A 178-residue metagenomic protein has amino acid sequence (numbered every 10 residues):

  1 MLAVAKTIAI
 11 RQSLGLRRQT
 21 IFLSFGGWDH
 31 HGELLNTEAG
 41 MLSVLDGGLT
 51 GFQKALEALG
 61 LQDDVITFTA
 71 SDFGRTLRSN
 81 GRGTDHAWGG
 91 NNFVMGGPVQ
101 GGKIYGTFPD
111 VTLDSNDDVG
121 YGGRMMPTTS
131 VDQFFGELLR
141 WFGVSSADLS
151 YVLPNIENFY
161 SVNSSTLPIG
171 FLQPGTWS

Functional and structural regions predicted by a protein language model:
M1-R18, F22-H30: Accessory "access/gating" subregions that flank catalytic or transport cores
R17, G27-S178: Feature marks hydrolase-like catalytic cores characterized by long aromatic- and Gly/Pro-rich stretches
